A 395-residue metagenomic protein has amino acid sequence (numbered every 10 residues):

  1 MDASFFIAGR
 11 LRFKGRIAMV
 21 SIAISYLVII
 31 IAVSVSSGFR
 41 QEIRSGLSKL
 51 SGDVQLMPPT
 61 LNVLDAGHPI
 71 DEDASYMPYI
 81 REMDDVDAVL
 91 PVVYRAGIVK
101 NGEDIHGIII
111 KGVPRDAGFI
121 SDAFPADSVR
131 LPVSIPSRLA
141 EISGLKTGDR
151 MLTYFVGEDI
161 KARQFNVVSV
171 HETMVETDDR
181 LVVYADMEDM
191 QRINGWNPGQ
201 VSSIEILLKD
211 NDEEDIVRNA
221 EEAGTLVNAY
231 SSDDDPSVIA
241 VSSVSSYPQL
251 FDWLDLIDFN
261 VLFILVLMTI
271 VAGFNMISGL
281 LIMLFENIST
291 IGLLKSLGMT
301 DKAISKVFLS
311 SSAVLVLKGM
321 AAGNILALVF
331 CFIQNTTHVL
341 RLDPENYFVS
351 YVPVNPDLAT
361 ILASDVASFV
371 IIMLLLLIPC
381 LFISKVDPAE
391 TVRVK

Functional and structural regions predicted by a protein language model:
M1-I29, R40, S45: N-terminal Sec/SRP start-transfer signal
K14-R16, D215-F274, M283-F285: Peri-transmembrane interface segments
I31-G107: Hydrophobic, regular-secondary-structure patches
V33-G38, D258-S296, I304-V307, P379-C380: A hydrophobic alpha-helix feature that marks transmembrane segments and, especially, their cytosolic C-terminal ends
A74-G199: A structural signal for hydrophobic secondary-structure junctions, strongest on transmembrane helix-loop-helix units
L281-M283, I288-Q334: Transmembrane alpha-helical interface segments in multi-pass membrane proteins
K318-S364, L377-L381, K385: Short helix-loop junctions at transmembrane helix boundaries
L381-K395: Short cytosolic juxtamembrane segments of multi-pass membrane proteins
